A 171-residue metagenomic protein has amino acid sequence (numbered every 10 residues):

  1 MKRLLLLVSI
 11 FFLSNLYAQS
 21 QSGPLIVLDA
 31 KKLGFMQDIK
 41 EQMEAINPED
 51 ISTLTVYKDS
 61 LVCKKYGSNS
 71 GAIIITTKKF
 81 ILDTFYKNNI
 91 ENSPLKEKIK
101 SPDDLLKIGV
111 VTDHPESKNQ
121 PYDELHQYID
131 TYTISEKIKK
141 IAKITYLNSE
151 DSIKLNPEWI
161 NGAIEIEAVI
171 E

Functional and structural regions predicted by a protein language model:
M1-G23: Bacterial Sec-dependent N-terminal signal peptides
A18-E171: Short, small/polar-rich motifs associated with maturation and membrane association, primarily at protein termini
